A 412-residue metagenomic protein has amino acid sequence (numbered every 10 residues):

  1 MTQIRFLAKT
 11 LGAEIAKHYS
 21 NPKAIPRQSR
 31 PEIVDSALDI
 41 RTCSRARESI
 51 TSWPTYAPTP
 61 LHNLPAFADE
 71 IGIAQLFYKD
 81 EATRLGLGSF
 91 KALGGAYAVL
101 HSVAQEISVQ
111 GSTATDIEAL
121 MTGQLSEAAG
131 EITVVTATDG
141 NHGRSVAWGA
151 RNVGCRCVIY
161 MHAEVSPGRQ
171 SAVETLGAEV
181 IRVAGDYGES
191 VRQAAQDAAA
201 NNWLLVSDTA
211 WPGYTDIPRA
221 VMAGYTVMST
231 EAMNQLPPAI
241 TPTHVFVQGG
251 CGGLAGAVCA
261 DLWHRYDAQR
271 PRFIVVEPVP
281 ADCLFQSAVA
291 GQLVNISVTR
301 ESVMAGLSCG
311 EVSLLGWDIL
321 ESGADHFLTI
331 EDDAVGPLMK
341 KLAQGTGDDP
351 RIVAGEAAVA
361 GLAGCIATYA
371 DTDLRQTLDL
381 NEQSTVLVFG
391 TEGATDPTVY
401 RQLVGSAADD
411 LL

Functional and structural regions predicted by a protein language model:
M1-L412: PLP-dependent amino-acid enzyme catalytic core
